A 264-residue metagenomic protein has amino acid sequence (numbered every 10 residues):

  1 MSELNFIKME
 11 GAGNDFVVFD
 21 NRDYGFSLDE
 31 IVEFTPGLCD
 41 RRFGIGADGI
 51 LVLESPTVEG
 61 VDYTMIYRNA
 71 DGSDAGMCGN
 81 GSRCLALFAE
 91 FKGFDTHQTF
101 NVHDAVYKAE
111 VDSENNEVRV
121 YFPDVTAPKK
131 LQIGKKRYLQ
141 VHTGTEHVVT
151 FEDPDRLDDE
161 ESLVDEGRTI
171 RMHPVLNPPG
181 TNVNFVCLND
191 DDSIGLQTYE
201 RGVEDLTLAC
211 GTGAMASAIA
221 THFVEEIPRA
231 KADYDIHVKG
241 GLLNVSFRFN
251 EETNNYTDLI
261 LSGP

Functional and structural regions predicted by a protein language model:
M1-E114, V149-P264: A glycine-rich beta-to-alpha transition motif near the start of alpha/beta enzyme domains, typified by
T126-V149, N255-P264: C-terminal domain-closing interface element
